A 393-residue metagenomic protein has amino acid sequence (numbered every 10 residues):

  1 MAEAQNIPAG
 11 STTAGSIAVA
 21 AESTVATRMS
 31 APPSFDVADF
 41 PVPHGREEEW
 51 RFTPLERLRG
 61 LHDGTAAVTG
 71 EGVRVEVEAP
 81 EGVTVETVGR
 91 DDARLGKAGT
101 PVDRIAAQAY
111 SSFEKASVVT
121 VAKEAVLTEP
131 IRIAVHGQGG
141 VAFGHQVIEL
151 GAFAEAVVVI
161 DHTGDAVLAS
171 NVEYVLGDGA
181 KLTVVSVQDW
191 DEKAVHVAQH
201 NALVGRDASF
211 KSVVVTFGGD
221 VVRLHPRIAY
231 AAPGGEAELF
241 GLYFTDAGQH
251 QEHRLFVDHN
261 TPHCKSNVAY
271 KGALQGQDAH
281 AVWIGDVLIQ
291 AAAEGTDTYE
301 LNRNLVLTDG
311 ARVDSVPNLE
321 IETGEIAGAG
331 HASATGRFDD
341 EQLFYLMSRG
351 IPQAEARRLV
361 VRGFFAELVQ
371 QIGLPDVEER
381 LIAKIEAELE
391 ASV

Functional and structural regions predicted by a protein language model:
A2-K115, V126-L127, I131, Y270 (+1 more regions): N-terminal amphipathic, basic helical "cap/leader" segment at the start of enzyme domains
A4, G96-I351, V361, F365 (+1 more regions): Conserved beta-strand/loop scaffold segments within soluble protein domains that form the structured core and edges
R28-A31, D39-P41, Y299-E300, D340 (+1 more regions): Generic hydrophobic-segment detector
W50, L359-V360: Residue-level "edge-of-site" marker
